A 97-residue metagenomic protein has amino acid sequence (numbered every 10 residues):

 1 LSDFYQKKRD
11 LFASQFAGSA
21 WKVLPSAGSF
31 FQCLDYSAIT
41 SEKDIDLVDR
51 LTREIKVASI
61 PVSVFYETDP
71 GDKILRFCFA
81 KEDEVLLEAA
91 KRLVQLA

Functional and structural regions predicted by a protein language model:
L1-A97: PLP-dependent class I/II
